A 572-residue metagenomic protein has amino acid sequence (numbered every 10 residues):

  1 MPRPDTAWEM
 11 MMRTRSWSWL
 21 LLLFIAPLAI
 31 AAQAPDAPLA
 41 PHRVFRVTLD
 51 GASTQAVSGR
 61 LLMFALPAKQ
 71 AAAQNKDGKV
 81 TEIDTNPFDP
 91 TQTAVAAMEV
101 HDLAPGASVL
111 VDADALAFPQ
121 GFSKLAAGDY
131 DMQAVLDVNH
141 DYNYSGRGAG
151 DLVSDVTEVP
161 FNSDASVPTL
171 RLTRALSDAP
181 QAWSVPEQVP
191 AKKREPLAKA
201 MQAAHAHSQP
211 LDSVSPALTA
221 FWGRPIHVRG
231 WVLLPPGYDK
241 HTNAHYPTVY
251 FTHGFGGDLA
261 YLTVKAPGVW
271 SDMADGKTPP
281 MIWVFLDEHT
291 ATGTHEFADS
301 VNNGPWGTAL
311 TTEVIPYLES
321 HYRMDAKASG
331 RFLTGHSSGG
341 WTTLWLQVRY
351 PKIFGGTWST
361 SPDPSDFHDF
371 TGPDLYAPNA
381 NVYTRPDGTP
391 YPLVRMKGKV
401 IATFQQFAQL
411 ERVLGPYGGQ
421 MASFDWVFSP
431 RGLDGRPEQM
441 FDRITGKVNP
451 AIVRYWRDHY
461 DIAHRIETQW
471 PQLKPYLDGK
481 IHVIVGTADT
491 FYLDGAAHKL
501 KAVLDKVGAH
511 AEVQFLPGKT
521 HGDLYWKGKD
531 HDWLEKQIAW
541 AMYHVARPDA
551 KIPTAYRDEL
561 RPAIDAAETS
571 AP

Functional and structural regions predicted by a protein language model:
M1-M11: Short, Lys/Arg-enriched N-terminal segments with co-localized hydrophobic residues within the first ~10-30 amino acids
P4-T6, A29, G237, V249: Intrinsically disordered, low-complexity segments enriched in proline/serine/threonine
M10-L20: Bacterial N-terminal signal peptides that target proteins for export
S18-A29: Bacterial N-terminal signal peptides
A32-P35: Boundary of Sec targeting at the N-terminus
P38-L49, T54-L62, R229-W231: Contiguous beta-strand segments within globular domains
P67-P572: Non-catalytic cap/lid and distal C-terminal segments of serine-dependent acyl enzymes
